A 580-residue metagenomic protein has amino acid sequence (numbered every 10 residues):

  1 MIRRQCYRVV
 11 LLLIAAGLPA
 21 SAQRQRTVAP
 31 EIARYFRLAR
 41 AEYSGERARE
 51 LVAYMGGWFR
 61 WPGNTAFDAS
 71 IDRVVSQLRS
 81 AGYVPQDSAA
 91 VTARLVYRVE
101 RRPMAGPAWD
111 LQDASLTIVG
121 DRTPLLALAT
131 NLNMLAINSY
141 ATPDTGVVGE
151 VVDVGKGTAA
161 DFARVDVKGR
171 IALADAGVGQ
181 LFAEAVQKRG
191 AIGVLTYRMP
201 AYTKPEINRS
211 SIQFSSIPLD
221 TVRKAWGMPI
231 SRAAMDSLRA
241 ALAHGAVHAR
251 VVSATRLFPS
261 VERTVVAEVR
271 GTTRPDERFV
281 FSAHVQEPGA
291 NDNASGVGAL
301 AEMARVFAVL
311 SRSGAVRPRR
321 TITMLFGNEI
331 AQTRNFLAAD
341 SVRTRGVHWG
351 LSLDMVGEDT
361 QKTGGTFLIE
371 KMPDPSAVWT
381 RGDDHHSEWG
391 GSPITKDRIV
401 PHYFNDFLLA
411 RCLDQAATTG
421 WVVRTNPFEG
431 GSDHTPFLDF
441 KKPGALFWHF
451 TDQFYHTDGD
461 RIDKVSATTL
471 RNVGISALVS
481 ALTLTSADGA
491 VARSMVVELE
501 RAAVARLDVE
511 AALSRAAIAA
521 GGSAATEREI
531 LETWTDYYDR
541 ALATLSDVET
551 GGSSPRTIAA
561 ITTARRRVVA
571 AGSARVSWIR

Functional and structural regions predicted by a protein language model:
R24-R26, A53-K168: Noncatalytic luminal/extracellular "stalk/propeptide" segments of secretory-pathway proteins
R26-T65, Q286: N-terminal capping segment at the start of a domain
Y43, M228, M235, R274-D276 (+6 more regions): Metal-dependent peptidase/peptidase-like ectodomains
T65, L126-W226, R305, V423: Extracellular/luminal Protease-associated
N131-D161, F214-D292, E302-R305, V309-G314: Soluble metallo-hydrolase cores and metallopeptidase-like ectodomains found primarily in the secretory/periplasmic
V306-N335: Short helix-loop-beta-strand segments that form the rim/entrance of peptidase-like active sites
Q453-V504: His/Asp/Glu-rich mid-to-C-terminal helical/loop segments that flank catalytic regions of hydrolases
A490-S577: Acidic, Ser/Thr-rich low-complexity intrinsically disordered segments
